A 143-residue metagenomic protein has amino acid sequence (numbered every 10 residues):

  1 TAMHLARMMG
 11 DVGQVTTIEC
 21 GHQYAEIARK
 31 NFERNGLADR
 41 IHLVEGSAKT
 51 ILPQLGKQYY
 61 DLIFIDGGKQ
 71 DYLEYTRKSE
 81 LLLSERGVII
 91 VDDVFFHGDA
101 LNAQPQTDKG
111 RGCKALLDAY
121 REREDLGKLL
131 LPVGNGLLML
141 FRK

Functional and structural regions predicted by a protein language model:
T1-K143: S-adenosylmethionine/decaboxylated-SAM
